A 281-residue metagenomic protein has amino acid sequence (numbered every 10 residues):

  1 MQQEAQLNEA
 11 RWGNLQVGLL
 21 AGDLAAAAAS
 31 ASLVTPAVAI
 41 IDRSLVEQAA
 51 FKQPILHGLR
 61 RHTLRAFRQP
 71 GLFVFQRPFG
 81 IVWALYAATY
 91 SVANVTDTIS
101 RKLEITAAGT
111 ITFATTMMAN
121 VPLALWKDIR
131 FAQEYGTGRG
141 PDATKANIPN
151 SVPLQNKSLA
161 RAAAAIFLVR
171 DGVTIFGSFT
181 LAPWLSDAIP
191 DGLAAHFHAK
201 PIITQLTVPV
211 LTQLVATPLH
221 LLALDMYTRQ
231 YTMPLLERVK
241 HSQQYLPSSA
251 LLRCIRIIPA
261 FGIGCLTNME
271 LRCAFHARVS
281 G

Functional and structural regions predicted by a protein language model:
M1-T212, L221-G281: Glycine-rich, hydrophobic membrane-spanning regions of integral membrane proteins that mediate transport
